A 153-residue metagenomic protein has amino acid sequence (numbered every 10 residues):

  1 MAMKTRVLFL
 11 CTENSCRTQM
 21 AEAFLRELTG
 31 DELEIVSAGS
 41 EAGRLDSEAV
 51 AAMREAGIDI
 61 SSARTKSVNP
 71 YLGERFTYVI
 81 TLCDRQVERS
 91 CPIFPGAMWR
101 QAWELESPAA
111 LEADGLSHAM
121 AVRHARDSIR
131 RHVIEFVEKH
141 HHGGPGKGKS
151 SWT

Functional and structural regions predicted by a protein language model:
M1-T5, S150-T153: Compositionally biased, disordered extreme N-termini, encompassing classical targeting presequences
A2-P70: Conserved active-site segments centered on acidic
S15, D84-V87: Short glycine-rich anion-binding loops that position phosphate/pyrophosphate groups of nucleotides and phosphorylated
G39, C83, W103-E106: Residues at the C-termini of beta-strands that transition into short coil/loop
S67, Y71, R89-P92: Short amphipathic alpha-helices and their capping/turn segments at secondary-structure boundaries
G73-R75: Alpha-helix C-terminal capping/helix-to-coil transition sites in glycosyltransferase folds
E88-T153: Phosphate-binding/catalytic loops
